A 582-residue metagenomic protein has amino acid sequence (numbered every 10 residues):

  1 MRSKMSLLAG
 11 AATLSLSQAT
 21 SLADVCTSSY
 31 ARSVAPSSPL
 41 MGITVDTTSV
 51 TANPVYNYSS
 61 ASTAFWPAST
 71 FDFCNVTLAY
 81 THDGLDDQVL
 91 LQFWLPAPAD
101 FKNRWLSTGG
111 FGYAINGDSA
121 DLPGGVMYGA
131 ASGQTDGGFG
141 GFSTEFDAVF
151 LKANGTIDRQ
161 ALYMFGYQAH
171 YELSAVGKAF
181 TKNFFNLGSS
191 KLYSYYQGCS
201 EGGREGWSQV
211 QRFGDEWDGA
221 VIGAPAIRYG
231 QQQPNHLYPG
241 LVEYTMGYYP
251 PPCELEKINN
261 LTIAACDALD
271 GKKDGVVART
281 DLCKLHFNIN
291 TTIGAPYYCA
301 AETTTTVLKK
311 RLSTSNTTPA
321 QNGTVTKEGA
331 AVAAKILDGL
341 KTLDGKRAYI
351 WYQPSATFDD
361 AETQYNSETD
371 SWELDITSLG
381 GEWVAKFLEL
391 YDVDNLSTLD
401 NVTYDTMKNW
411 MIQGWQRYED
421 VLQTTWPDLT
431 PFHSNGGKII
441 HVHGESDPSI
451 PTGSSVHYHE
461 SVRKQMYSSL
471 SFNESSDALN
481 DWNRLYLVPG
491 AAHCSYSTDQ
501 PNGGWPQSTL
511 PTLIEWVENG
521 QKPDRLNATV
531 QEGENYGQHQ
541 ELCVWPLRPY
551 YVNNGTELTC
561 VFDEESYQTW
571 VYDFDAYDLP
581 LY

Functional and structural regions predicted by a protein language model:
M1-S21: Fungal secretory targeting signals
L14-N103, S119-A120, H286-D394, P506 (+2 more regions): Catalytic-loop region of hydrolases
L78-K272, L285-N288, D370-K438, H443-G444 (+3 more regions): Serine-hydrolase-like catalytic core of hydrolytic proteins
Y163-G166, Y249-C253, T318-N322, E445-S446 (+2 more regions): Active-site rim elements
S189-S190, K273-R279, T342-Y349, M466-S475 (+2 more regions): Acidic/polar loop patches that form or flank catalytic/metal-binding clefts of enzymes that bind anionic ligands
A226, P239, A268, K272 (+5 more regions): Short, well-ordered loop/turn and helix-capping segments at boundaries between secondary-structure elements and domains
N473-E474, L479-D499, E532-N535: Histidine-bearing beta->alpha loop at or near hydrolase active sites
